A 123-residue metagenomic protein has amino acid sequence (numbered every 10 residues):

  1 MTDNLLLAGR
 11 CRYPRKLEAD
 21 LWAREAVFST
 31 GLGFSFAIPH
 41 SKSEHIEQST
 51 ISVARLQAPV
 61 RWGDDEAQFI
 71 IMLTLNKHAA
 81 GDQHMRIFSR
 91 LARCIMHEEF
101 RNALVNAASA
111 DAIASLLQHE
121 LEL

Functional and structural regions predicted by a protein language model:
M1-L123: Cytosolic covalent-transfer regions centered on His/Cys nucleophiles that carry phosphoryl or persulfide groups
